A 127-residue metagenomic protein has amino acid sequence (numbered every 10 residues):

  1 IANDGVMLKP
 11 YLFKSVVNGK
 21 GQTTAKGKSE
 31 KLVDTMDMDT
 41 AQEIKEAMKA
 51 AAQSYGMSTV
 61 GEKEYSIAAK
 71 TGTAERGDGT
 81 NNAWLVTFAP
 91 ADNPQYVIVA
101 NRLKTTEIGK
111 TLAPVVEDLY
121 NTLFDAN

Functional and structural regions predicted by a protein language model:
I1-K31, M48-N127: Active-site beta-strand/loop architecture of penicillin-binding DD-peptidases
A25-D39, E43: Conserved catalytic neighborhood of penicillin-recognizing serine enzymes
